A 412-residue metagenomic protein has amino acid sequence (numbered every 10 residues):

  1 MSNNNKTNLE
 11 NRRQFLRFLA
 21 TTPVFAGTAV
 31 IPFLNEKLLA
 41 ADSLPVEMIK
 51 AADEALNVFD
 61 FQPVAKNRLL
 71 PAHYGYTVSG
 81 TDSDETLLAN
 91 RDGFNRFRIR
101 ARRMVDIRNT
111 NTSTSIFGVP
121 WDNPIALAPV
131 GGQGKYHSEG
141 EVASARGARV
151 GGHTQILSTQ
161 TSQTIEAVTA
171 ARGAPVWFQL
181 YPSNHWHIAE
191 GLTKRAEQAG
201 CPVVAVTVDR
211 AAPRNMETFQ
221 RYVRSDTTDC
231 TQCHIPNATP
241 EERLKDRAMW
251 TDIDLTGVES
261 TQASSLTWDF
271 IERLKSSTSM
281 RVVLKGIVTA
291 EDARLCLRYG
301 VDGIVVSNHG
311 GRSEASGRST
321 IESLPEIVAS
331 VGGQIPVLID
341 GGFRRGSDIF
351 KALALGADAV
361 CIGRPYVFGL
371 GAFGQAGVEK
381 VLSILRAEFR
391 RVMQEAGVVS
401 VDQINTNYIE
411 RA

Functional and structural regions predicted by a protein language model:
S2-P23: N-terminal secretory signal peptides and thylakoid transit peptides that target proteins across membranes
P45-G118, S225-L266, D402-I404, E410: An N-cap/entry alpha-helix motif that binds or orients negatively charged groups
L70, L127, A148, V206 (+5 more regions): Conserved, mostly hydrophobic/aromatic
D122-S158: Glycine-rich active-site/cofactor-binding loop and its immediate structural neighborhood
I125-A128, Q155-L157, V176-L180, V204 (+4 more regions): Hydrophobic faces of well-ordered beta-strands that scaffold small-molecule active sites in alpha/beta enzyme cores
V150-A171, P175-I188: A gly/proline- and charged-residue-enriched helix-loop-helix capping module
G191-I339, L355-A357: Alpha/beta enzyme core
E326, G371-F389: C-terminal helical cap(s) of enzyme catalytic domains, especially alpha/beta-barrels
